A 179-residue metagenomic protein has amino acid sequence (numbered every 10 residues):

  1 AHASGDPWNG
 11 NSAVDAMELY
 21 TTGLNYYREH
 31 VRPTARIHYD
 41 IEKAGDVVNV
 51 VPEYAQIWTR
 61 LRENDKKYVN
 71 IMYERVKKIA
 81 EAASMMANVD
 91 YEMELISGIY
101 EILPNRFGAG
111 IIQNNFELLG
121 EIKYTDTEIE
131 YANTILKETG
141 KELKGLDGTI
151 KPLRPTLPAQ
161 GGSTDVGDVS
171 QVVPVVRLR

Functional and structural regions predicted by a protein language model:
A1-E128, N133-L136: Midchain, well-structured core segments that form catalytic/ion-binding scaffolds
I129-R179: Zn-dependent metallopeptidase/amidohydrolase metal-coordination segment
